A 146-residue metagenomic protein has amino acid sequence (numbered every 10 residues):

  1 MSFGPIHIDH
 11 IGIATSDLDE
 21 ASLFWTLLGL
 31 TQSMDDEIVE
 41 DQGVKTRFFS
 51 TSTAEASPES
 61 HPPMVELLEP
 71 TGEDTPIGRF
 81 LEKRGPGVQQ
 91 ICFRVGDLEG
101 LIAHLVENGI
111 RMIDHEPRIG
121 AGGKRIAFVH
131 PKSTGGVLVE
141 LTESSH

Functional and structural regions predicted by a protein language model:
S2, E37, R47-S50, A56-H61 (+3 more regions): Vicinal oxygen chelate
F3, I8-D9, T31-G43, G72-V88 (+2 more regions): A cross-kingdom feature marking solvent-exposed beta-strand/loop segments within repeated, beta-rich binding/scaffold
H7-S16, R47-S52, A56-P63, T71 (+1 more regions): Vicinal oxygen chelate
D19, G29-T31, E99, V139: Compositionally biased amphipathic helical and low-complexity segments enriched in hydrophobic
A21-T26, L105: Conserved active-site tyrosine of GNAT-family acetyltransferases
L68: A solvent-exposed beta-alpha-beta segment
